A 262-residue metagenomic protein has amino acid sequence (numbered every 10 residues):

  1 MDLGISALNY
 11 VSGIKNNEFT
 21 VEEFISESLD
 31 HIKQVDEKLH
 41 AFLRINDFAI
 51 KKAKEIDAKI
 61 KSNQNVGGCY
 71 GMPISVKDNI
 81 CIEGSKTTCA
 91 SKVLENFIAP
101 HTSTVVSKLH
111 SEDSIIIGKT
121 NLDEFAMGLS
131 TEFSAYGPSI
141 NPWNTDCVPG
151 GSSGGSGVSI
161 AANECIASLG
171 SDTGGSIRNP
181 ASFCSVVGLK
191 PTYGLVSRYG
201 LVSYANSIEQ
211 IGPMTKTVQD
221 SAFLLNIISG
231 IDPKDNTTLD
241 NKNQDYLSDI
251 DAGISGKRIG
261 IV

Functional and structural regions predicted by a protein language model:
M1-K52: An N-terminal boundary/leader segment
Y10-N16, S75, L94-F97, E209-K216: Short, well-ordered beta-strand elements within core beta-sheets of diverse protein domains
S28, A49, T102, S221 (+1 more regions): Residue-level signal for inorganic ion chemistry
V35, G68-K108, E112, A205: Enzymes and membrane/adaptor proteins characterized by extended Gly/Ser/Thr/Asp/Glu-rich, aromatic-dotted
N46-C69, V76, E95, A99-P100 (+2 more regions): Flexible, acidic active-site loops/lids enriched in D/E/S/T/G that coordinate Mg2+ and/or position polar
I56-M72, D220-F223, I250-I261: Immediate post-signal peptide segment of exported/extracytoplasmic ligand-binding proteins
T102-D232: Short glycine/serine-rich loop segments
Q210, P233-V262: Gly/Ser-rich, acidic/histidine-flanked active-site/gating loops
